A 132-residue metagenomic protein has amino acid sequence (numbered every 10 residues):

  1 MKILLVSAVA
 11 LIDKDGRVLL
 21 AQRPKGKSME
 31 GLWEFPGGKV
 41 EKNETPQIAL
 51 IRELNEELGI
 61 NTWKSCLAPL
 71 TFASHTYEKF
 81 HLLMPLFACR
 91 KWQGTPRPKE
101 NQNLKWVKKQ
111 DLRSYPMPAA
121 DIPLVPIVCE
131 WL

Functional and structural regions predicted by a protein language model:
M1-V18, K39, F72: Conserved N-terminal beta-strand and adjoining loop/helix that marks the start of the Nudix/MutT-like hydrolase domain
L5, N55, G59-Q93: Active-site segment of metal-dependent pyrophosphate-handling enzymes, primarily the Nudix hydrolase catalytic core
V9, F35, K108: Residue-level signal for inorganic ion chemistry
L11-I12, L20, C89-K91, W106: Conserved hydrophobic "DFG−1" position in protein kinase catalytic cores
R17, Q93-R97: Short helix-loop capping/hinge motifs at secondary-structure junctions, enriched in acidic/polar residues
R17-E56: Conserved Nudix-box catalytic region and its N-terminal flanking loop in Nudix hydrolases and closely related
I51, I60-N61, W131: HhH-family (HhH-GPD) DNA N-glycosylase catalytic core used in base-excision repair
L86-A88, P96-V128: NUDIX/MutT-family hydrolases
